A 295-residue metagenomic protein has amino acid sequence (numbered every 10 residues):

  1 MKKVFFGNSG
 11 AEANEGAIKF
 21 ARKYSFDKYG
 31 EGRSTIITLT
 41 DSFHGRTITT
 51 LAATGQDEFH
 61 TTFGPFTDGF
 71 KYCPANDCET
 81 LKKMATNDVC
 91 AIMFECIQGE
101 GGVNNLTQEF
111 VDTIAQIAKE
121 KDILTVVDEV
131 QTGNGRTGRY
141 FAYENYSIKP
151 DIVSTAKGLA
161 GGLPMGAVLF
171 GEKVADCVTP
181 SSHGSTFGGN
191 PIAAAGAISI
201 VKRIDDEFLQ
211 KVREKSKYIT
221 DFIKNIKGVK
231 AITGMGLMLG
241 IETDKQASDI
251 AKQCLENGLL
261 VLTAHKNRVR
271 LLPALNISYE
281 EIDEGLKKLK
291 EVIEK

Functional and structural regions predicted by a protein language model:
M1-K295: Conserved N-terminal phosphate-binding loop of PLP-dependent enzymes in the Aspartate aminotransferase
